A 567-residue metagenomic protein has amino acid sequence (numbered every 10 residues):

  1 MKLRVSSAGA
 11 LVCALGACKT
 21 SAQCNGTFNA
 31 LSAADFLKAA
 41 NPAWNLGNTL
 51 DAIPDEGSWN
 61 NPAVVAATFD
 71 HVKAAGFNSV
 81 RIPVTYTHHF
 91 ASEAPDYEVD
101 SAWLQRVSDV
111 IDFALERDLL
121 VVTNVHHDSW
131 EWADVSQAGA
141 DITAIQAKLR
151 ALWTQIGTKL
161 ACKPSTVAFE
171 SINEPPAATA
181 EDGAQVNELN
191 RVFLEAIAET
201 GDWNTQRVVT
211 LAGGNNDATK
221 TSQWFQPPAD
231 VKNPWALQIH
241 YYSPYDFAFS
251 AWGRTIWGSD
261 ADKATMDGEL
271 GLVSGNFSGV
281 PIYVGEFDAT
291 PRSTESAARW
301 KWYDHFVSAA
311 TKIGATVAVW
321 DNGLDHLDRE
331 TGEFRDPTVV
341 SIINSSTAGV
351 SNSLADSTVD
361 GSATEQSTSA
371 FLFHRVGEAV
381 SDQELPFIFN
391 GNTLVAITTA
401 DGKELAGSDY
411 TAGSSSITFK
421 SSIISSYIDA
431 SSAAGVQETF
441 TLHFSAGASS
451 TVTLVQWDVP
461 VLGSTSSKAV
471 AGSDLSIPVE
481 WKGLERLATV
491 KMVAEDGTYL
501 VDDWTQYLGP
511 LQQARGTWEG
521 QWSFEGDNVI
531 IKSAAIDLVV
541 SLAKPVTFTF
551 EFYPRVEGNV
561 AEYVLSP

Functional and structural regions predicted by a protein language model:
C13, C18-R81: N-terminal carbohydrate-binding accessory modules
L46-V64, S92-V99, Q137-A144, D246-T265: Acidic/histidine-rich helix-loop elements that form or flank divalent-metal/phosphate-binding sites at the catalytic
N60-V80, P95-H126, E131-A168, Q185-G201: An active-site-proximal structural segment forming one wall of the substrate-binding cleft that immediately precedes
T143-G253, G271-A289, I313: Active-site region of glycoside hydrolase catalytic domains
T219-Q226, S243-K263, T290-G323: Non-catalytic scaffold segments within catalytic domains of secreted glycoside hydrolases
E295-G402, G435-T439, H443-T451, D458-S466 (+1 more regions): Aromatic-rich peripheral "rim/lid" segments of glycoside hydrolase catalytic domains that contact and position glycan
I388-E404, A412, G483-S523: Change to "...patches in solvent-exposed regions of secreted, membrane-anchored, or virion-exposed structural
G447-V459, R555-P567: Edge beta-strands of extracellular beta-sandwich domains
